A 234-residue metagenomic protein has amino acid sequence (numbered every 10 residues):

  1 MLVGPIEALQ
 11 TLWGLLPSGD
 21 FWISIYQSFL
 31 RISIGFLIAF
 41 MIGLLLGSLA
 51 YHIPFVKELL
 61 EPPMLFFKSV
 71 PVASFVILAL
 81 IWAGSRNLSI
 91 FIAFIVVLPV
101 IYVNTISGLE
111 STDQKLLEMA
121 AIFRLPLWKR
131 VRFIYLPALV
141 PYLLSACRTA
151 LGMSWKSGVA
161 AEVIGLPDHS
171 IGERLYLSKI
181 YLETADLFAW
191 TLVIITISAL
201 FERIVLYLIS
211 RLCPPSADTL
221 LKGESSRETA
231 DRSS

Functional and structural regions predicted by a protein language model:
M1-L37: Periplasmic/extracellular loop-to-transmembrane helix junction in inner-membrane transport proteins
F21, I25, F29, L59-F66 (+7 more regions): Hydrophobic alpha-helical elements at and bordering transmembrane segments of multi-pass membrane proteins
I34-M64: Transmembrane-helix boundary motif in ABC transporter permease subunits
P54, S145, F188-S234: C-terminal transmembrane helix and the adjacent membrane-cytosol boundary/short C-terminal tail of inner/organellar
L65-V100, S107-G108: Generic hydrophobic transmembrane alpha-helix motif, especially the helices
I81, L109, S157-I194, A217-G223: Glycine-rich helix-loop "coupling/hinge" segments at transmembrane-helix boundaries in multipass transporters
F91, I95, W128-A160, A189 (+1 more regions): Transmembrane alpha-helices
S107-L143, L175: Short cytoplasmic-facing helical segments at TM-TM junctions of multi-pass membrane proteins
